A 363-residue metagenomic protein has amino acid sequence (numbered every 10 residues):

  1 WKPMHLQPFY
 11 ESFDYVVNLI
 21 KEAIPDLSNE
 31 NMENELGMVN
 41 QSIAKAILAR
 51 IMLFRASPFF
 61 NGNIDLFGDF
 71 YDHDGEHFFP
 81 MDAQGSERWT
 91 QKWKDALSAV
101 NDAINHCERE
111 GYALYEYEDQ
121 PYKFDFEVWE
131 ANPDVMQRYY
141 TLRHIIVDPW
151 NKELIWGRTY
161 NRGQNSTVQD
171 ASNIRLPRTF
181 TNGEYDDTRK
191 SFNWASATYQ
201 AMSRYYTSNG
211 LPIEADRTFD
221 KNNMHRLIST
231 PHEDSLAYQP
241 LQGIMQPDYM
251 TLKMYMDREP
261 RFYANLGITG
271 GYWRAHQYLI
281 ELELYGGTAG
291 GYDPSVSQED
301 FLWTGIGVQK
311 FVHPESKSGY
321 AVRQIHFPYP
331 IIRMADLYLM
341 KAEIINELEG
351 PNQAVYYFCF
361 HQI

Functional and structural regions predicted by a protein language model:
W1, F9-S28, E35-G62, W89-I104 (+4 more regions): Extended, hydrophobic/aromatic-rich amphipathic alpha-helical segments that build helical scaffolds
K2-P3, A83: Short acidic, glycine/Ser/Thr-rich loop/turn "cap" segments at secondary-structure junctions
V16-V17, I24, V39, V100 (+10 more regions): Extended aliphatic helical segments
S28-N34, D74-Q84, G319-R323: Flexible glycine/proline-enriched surface loops and loop-helix/loop-strand junctions
S42, L53-T288: An aromatic- and glycine-enriched ligand-binding surface/loop that stacks and positions planar moieties
M224-Q362: C-terminal substrate/ligand-recognition segments
